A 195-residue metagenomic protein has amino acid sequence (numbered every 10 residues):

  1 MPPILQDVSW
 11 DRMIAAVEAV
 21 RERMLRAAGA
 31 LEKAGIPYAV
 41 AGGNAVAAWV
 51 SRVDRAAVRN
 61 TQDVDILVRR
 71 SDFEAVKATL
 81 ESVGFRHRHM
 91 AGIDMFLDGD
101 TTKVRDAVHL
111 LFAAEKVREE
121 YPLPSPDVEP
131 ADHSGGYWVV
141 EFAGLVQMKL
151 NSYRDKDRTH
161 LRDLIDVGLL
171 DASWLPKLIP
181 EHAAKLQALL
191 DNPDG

Functional and structural regions predicted by a protein language model:
M1-G195: Compositionally biased terminal segments of proteins
